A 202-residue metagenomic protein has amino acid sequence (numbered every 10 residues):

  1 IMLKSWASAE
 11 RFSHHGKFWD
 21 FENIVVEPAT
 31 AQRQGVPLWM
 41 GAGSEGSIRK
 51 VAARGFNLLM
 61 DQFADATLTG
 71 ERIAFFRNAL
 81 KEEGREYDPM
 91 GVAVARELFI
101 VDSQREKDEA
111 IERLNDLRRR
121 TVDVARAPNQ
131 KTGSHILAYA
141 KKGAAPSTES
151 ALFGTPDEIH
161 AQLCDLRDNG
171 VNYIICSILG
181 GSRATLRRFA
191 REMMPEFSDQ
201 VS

Functional and structural regions predicted by a protein language model:
I1-V26, T67-V171, S198-V201: An alpha-helical appendage that flanks or caps ligand/catalytic pockets
G16-F18, G43, I178-L179: Short, well-ordered beta-to-alpha junction loops that form the rim of enzyme active sites and present histidine/acidic
A29-L68: Loop-centered beta-sheet repeat module
G35-V36, S150-L152, I178: A generic structural signal for short
L38-G41, F56-D61, M90-E97, I174-C176: Hydrophobic faces of well-ordered beta-strands that scaffold small-molecule active sites in alpha/beta enzyme cores
E45, R49, A53, G70 (+7 more regions): Amphipathic, non-transmembrane alpha-helical secondary structure
F63-A66, S177-R188: Glycine-rich, proline-tolerant flexible connector loops at the mouths of alpha/beta enzymes
H135-I136, R183-S202: Short acidic, glycine/proline-enriched helix-loop-strand junctions
